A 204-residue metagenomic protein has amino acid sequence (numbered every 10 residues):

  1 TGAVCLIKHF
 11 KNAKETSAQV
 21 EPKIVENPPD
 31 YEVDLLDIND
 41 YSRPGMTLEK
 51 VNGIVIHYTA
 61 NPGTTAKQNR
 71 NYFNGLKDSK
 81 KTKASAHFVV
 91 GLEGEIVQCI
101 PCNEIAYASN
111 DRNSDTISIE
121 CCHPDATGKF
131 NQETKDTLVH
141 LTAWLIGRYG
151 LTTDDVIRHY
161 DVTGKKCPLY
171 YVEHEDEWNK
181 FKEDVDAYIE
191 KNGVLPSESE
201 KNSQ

Functional and structural regions predicted by a protein language model:
T1-N110, S203: N-terminal catalytic cores of peptidoglycan-degrading enzymes
V4-E32, P124-Q204: Basic/polar, cationic surfaces and motifs that engage anionic cell-wall and phosphate/carboxylate ligands
E49, K81, R112, T127-K135: Solvent-exposed, acidic/flexible segments
V55, S118-E120, I157: Soluble periplasmic/extracytoplasmic beta-strand elements of cell-envelope proteins
T59-A60, R112, E120-A126: Cell-envelope and extracellular/periplasmic
